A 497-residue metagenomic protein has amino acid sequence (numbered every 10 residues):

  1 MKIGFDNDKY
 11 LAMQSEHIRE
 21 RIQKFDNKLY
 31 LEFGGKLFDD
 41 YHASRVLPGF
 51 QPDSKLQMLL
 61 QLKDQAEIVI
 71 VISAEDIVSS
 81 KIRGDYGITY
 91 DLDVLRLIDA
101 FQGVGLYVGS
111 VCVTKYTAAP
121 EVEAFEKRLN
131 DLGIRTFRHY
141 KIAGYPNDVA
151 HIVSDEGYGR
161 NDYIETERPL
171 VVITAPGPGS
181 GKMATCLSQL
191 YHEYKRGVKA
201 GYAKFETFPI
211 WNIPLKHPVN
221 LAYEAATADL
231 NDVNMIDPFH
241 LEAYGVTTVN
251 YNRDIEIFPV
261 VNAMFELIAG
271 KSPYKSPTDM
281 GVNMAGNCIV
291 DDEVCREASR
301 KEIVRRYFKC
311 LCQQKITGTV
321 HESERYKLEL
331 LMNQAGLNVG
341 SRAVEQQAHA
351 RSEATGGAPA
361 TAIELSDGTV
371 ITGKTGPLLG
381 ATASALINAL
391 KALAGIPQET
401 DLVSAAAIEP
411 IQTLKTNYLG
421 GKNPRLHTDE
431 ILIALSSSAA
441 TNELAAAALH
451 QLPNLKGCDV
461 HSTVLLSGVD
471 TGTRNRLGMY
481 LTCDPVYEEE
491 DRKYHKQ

Functional and structural regions predicted by a protein language model:
M1-I173, Q189-R351, T355-A358, L365-D367 (+2 more regions): Flexible phosphate-sensing "switch/lid" loops adjacent to ATP/NTP-binding sites across phosphate-transfer
G177-P178: The conserved Walker
K182, A360-A362: Transmembrane alpha-helical segments and their cytosolic interface motifs in multi-pass membrane proteins
T185: Hydrophobic positions on the alpha1 helix immediately C-terminal to the Walker A/P-loop
K374-T375: Short clusters of small/polar residues that mark proteolytic maturation junctions
L378-A394: A short, polar/charged loop-to-alpha-helix boundary motif
A392-P424: Short HxH-centered metal-ligating active-site micro-motif
